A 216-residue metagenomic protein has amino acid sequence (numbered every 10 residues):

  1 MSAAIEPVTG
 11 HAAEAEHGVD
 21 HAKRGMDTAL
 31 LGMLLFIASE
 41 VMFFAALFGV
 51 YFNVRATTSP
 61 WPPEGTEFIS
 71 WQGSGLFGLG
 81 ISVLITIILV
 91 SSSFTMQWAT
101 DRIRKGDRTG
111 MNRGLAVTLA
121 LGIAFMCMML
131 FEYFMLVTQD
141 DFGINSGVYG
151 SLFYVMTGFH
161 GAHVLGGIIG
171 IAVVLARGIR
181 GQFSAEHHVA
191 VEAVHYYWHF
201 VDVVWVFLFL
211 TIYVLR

Functional and structural regions predicted by a protein language model:
M1-R216: ...captures the hydrophobic TM-helix bundle architecture rather than a specific catalytic motif, and can also fire on
